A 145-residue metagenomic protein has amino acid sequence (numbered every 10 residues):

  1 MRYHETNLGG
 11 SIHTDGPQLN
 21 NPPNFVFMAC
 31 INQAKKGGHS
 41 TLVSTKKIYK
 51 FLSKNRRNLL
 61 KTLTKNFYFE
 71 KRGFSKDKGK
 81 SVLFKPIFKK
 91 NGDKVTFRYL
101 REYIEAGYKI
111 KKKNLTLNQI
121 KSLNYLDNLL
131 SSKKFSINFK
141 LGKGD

Functional and structural regions predicted by a protein language model:
R2-K143: Active-site environment of non-heme Fe oxygenases that use a 2-His-1-carboxylate facial triad
